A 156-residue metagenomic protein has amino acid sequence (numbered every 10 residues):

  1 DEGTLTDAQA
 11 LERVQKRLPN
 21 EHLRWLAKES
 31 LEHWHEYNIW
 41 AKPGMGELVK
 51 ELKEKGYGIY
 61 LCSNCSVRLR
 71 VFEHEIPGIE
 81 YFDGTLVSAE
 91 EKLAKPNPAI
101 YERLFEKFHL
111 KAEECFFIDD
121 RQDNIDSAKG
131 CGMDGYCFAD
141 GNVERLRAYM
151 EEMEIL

Functional and structural regions predicted by a protein language model:
D1-E47, E54-K55: N-terminal helical cap/lid subdomain that shapes the substrate entry/recognition surface in HAD-like hydrolases
T6, G58-I59, L156: A general structural signal for well-ordered secondary-structure junctions
P19-L26, I59, G78, D120: Membrane-targeting and insertion segments and their boundary/processing signals
K53-E54, K129: Anion (oxyanion) recognition and catalysis
G56-G58, M133: A generic structural motif
Y60-N64: Short beta-strand segments
S66-V67, F72-L156: Asp-based, Mg2+/Mn2+-dependent phosphohydrolase catalytic module
